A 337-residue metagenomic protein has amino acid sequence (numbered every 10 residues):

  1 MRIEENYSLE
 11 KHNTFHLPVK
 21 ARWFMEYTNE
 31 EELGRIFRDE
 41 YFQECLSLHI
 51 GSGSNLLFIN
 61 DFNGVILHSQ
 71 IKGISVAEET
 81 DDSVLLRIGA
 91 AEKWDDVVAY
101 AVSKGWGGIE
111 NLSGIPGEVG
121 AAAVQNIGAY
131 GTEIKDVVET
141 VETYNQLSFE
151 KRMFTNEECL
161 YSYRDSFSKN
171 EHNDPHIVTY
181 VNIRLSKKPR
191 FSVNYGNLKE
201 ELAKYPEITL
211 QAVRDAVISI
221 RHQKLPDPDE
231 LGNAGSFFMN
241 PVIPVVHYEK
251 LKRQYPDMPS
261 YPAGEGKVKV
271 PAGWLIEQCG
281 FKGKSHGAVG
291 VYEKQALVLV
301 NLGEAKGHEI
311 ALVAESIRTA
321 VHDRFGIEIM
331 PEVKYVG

Functional and structural regions predicted by a protein language model:
R2-S148: Anion-binding (especially nucleotide phosphate/pyrophosphate-binding) glycine-rich loop and adjoining beta-alpha core
E4-E5, E10-T14, L56, K151-H308 (+1 more regions): Phosphate/pyrophosphate- and phosphate-bearing ligand-binding catalytic cores of soluble enzymes
I36-E40, Y195, V313-I317: Short amphipathic alpha-helices in soluble, non-transmembrane regions that often serve as interface/regulatory elements
F42-L46, R318-R324: A common structural junction motif
V98, A272, R318: Generic structural marker for isolated residues within well-ordered, non-membrane alpha-helices of soluble domains
K306-V321: His/Asp/Glu-rich mid-to-C-terminal helical/loop segments that flank catalytic regions of hydrolases
